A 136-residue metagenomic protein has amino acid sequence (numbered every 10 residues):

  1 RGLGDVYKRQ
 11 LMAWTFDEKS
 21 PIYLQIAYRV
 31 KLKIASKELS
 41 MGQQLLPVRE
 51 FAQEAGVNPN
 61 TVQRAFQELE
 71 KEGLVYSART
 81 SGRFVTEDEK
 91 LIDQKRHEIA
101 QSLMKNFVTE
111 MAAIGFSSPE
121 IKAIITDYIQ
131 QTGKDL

Functional and structural regions predicted by a protein language model:
R1-Y7: Short, small-residue-biased leader/transition segments that mark boundaries at the very start of proteins
K8-Q44, E50, E98, S102 (+1 more regions): Extreme N-terminal segment that seeds HTH/winged-HTH DNA-binding domains in transcriptional regulators
E38-L39, E68, G73-L74: Short hinge/loop at the helix->beta-strand junction immediately C-terminal to the helix-turn-helix recognition helix
Q44-A55, L69: A short alpha-helical element within helix-turn-helix/winged-helix DNA-binding domains across DNA-binding proteins
L45, S77-V85, E89-K90: Short, Lys/Arg-rich nucleic-acid/phosphate-binding segment
T86-Q101, K105: A surface-exposed regulatory interaction patch that couples sensing to output across bacterial transport/metabolic
